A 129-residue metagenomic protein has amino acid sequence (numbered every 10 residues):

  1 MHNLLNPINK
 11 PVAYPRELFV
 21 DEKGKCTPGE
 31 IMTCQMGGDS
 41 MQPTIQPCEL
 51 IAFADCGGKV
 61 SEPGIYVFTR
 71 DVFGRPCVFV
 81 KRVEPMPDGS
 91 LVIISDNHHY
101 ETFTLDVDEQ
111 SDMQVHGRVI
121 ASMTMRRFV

Functional and structural regions predicted by a protein language model:
L4-A13, E17, G24-V129: Acidic/glycine-rich C-terminal interaction modules and beta/coil loop segments that lie outside canonical DNA-binding
